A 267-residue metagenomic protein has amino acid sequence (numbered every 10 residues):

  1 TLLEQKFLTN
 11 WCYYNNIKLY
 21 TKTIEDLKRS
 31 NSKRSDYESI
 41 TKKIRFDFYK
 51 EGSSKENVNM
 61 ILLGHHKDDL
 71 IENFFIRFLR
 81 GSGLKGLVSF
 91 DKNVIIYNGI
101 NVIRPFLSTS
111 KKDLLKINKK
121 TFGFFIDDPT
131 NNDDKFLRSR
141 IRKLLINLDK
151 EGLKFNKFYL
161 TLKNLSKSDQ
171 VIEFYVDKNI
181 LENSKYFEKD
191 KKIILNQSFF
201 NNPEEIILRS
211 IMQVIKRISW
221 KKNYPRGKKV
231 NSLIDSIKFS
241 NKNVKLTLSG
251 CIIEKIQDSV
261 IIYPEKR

Functional and structural regions predicted by a protein language model:
T1-L144: Core alpha/beta nucleotide-donor-binding catalytic domains of modification enzymes
N15, E56, G152, I218-K222: Solvent-exposed amphipathic alpha-helical surface segments
I24, I44, V94-G99, K143 (+1 more regions): AMP-forming adenylation/ATP pyrophosphatase catalytic core
N57, L153, K242-V244: Residue-level recognition of short, well-ordered coil/turn positions that link secondary-structure elements
G81, T121, N147-E151, S168 (+1 more regions): Change "in soluble alpha/beta enzymes" to "in soluble alpha/beta proteins
N131-S139, N156-S166: Internal, active-site/partner-interface "lid" segment
I141-F158: Conserved anion/nucleotide-ligand pocket segment
